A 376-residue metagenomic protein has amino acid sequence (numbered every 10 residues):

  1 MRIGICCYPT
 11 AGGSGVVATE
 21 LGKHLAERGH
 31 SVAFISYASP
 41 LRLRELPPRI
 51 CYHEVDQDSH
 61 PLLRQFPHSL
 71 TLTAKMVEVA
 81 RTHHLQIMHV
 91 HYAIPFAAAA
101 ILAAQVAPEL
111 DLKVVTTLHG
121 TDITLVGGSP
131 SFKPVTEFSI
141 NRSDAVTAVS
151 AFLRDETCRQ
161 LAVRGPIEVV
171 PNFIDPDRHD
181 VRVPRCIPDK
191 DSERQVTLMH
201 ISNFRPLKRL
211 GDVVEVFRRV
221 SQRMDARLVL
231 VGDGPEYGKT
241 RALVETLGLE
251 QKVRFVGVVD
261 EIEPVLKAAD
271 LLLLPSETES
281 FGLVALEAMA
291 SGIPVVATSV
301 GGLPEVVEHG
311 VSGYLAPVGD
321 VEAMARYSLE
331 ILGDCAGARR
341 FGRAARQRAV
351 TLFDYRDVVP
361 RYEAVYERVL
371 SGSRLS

Functional and structural regions predicted by a protein language model:
C7-A11, K23-H68: N-terminal strand-loop element at the rim of the active site of nucleotide-sugar-dependent glycosyltransferases
P61-I87, P95-A98, L102, P130-P134 (+1 more regions): An amphipathic, basic-hydrophobic alpha-helix
F152, F173: Carbohydrate-associated surface elements
K190-F217, V229: Conserved donor-binding/catalytic core segment of Leloir-type glycosyltransferases
V258, E277: Aromatic "clamp/platform" in nucleotide-sugar-dependent glycosyltransferases that forms part of the donor/acceptor
P294-A297, V307: Short hydrophobic beta-strand element within catalytic cores of glycosyltransferases and related nucleotide-activated
H309-G310, Y314-V321, E330-C335: Conserved acidic donor-binding segment of nucleotide-sugar-dependent glycosyltransferases
A323, E330, G337-L352, V358-A364: A short, well-ordered alpha-helix in the C-terminal region of glycosyltransferases
